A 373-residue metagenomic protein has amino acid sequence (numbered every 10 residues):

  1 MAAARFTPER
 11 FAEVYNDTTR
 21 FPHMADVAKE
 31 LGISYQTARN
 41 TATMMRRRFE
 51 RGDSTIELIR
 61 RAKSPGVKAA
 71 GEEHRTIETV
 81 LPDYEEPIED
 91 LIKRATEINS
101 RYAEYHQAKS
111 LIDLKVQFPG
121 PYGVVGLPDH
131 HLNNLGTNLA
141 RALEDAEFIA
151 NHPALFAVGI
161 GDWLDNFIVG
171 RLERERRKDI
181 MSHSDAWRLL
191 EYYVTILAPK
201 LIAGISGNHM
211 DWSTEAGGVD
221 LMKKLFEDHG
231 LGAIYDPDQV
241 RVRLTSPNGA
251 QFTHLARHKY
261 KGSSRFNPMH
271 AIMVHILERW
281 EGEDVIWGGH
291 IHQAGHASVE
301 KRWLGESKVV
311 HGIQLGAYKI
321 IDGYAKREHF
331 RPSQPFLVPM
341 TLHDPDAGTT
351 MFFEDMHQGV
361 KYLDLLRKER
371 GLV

Functional and structural regions predicted by a protein language model:
M1-L127, D238-R241: Acidic, histidine-bearing metal-coordination/catalytic regions of metal-dependent phosphoesterases
E30-L31, E147, T195-A198, G218-G230 (+3 more regions): Short, surface-exposed basic-aromatic patches at helix termini and helix-loop junctions that form
E57-L81, P345-V373: Metal-centered catalytic cores of metalloenzymes
L111-L114, F118, L132-D236: Core catalytic region of metal-dependent phosphoesterases/phosphodiesterases, especially metallo-beta-lactamase-like
L114-V124, R241-L255, S307-V310: Beta-strand-turn-beta hairpins that frame and shape the catalytic cleft of phosphate-ester-processing enzymes
G126-P128, F156-D162, L201-N208, Y235-D236 (+3 more regions): Active-site neighborhood of phospho(di)ester-bond hydrolases with catalytic His/Asp-centered motifs
T214-P268: An acidic, phosphate/nucleotide-engaging active-site surface
T253-H254, Y260-Q358: Conserved beta-sheet core of the metallophosphoesterase superfamily
